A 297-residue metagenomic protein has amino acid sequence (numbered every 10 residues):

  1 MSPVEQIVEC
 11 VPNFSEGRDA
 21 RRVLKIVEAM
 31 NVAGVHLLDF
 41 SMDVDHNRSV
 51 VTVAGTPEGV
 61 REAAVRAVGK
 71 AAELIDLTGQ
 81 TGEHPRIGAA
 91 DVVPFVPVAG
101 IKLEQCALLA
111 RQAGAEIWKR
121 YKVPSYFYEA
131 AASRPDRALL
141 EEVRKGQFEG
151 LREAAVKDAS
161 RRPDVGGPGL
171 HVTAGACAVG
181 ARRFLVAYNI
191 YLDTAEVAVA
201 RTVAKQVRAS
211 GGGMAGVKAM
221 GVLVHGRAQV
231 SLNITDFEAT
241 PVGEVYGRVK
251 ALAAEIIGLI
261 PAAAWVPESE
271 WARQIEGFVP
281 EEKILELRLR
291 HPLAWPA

Functional and structural regions predicted by a protein language model:
S2-A297: Long, contiguous binding/interaction regions
